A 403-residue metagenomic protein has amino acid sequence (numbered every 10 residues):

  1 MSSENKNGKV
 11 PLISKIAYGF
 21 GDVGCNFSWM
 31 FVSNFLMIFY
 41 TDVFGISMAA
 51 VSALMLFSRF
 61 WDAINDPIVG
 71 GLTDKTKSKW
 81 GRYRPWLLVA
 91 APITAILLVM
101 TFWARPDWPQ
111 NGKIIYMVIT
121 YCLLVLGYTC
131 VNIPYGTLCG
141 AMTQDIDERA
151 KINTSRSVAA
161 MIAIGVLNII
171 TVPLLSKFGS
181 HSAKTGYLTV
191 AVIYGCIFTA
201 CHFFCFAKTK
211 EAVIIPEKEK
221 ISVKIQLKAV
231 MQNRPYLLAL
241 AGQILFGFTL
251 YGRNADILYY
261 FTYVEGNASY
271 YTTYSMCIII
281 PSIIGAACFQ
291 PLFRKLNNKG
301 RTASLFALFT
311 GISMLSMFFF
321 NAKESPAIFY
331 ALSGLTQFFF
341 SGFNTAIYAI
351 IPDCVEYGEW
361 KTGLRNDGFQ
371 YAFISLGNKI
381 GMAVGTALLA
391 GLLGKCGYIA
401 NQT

Functional and structural regions predicted by a protein language model:
S2-T403: Membrane-embedded alpha-helical bundles of multi-pass transporters/translocases, especially carrier/permease families
